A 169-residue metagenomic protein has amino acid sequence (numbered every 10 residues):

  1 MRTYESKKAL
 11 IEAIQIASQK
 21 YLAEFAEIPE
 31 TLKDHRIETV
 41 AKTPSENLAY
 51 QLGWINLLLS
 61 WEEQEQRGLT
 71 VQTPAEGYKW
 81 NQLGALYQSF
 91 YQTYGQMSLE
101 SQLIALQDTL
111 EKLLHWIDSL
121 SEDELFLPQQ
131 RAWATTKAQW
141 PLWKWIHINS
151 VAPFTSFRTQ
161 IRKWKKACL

Functional and structural regions predicted by a protein language model:
R2-E5, L86-E100, T136-K144: Acidic/His metal-coordination segments adjacent to aromatic residues that form catalytic metal sites in metalloenzymes
T3-L32, G53-E63, I148, A152-T155: Alpha-helical bundle segments that constitute or directly flank the non-heme di-iron/ferroxidase center
K8-Q15, L48, L52, E100-L103 (+3 more regions): Short amphipathic alpha-helical segments with heptad-repeat character
I16-A23, E27, D108-H115, S119 (+2 more regions): A generic structural signal for well-ordered alpha-helical segments enriched in polar/charged residues
Q19, E30, N56, E111 (+2 more regions): Generic structural signal for secondary-structure transition and capping sites
D34-A85, L125-L169: Short, contiguous alpha-helical
N81-F126: Acidic/histidine-rich alpha-helical segments that form the ligand environment of transition-metal centers
